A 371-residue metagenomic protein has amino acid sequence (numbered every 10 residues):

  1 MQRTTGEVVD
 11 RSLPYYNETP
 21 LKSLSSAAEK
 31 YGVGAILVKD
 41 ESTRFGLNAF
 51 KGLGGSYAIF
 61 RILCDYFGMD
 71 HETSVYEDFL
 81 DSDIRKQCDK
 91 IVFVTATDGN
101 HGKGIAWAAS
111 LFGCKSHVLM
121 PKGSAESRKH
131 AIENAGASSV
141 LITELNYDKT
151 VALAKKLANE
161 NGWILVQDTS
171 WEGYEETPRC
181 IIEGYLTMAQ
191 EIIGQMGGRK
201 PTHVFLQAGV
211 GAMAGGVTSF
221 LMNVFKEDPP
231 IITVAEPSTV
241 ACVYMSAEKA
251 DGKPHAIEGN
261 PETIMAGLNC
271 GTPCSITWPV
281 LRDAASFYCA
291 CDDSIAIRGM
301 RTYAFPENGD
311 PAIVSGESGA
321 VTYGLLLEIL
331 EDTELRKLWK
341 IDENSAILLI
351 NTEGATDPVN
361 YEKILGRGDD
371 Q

Functional and structural regions predicted by a protein language model:
M1-Q371: PLP-dependent amino-acid enzyme catalytic core
